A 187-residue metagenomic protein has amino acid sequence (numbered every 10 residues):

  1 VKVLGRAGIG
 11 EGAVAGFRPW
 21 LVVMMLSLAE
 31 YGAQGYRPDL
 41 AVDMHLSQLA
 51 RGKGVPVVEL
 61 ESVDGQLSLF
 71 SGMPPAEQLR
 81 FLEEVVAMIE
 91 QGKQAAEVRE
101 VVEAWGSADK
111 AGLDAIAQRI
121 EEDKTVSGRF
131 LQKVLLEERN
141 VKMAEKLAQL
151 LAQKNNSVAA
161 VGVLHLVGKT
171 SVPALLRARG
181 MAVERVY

Functional and structural regions predicted by a protein language model:
V1-L131, L135: Structured, acidic catalytic/metal-binding patches in enzyme active sites
V126-Y187: A cross-kingdom marker for long, charged
